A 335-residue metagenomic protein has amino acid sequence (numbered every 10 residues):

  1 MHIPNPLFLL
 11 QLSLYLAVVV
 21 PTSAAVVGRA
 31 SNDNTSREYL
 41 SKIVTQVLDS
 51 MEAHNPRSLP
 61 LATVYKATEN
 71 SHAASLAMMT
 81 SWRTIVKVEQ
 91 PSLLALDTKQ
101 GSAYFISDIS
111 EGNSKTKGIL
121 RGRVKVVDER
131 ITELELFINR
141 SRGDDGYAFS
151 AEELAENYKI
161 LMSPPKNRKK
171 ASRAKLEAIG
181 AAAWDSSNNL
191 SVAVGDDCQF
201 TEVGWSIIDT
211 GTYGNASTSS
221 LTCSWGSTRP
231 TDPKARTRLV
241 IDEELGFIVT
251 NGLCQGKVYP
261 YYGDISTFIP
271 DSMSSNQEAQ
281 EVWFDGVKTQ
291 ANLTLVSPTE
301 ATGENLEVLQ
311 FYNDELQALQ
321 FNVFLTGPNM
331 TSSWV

Functional and structural regions predicted by a protein language model:
M1-L10: Bacterial N-terminal signal peptides that target proteins for export
H2, Y15, A24-V335: C-terminal and inter-domain tail/linker signature
L7, T22-A24: N-terminal regions of proteins, emphasizing targeting and processing segments when present
Q11-V18: Bacterial N-terminal signal peptides
